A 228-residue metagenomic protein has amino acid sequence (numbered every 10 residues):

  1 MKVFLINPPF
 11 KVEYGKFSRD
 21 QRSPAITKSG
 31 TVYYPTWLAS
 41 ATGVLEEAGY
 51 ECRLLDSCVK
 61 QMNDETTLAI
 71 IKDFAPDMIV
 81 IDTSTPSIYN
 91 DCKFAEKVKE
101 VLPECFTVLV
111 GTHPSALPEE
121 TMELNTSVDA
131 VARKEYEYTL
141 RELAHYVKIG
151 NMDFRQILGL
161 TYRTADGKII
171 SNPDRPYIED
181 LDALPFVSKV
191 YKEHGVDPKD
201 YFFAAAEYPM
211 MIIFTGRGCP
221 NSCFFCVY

Functional and structural regions predicted by a protein language model:
M1-Y228: Acidic, low-complexity intrinsically disordered segments
